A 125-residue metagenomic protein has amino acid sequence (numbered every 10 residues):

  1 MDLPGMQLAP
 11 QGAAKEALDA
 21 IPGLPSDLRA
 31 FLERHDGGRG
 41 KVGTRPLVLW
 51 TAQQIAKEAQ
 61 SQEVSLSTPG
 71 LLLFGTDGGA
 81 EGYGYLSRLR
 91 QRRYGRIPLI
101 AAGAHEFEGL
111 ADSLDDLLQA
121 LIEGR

Functional and structural regions predicted by a protein language model:
M1-G84, R88-R90, R125: A surface-exposed partner-binding patch
I21, V48, G103, F107-L110: Intrinsic-disorder-associated interaction segments
G78, A101-G103: Short, flexible loop/turn elements at secondary-structure junctions
Y83-Y85, Y94, F107: Sequence-level detector for tyrosine residue identity
R88-Q91, L114-D116: A short, sequence-level motif marking secondary-structure junctions
R93-A101: Short aromatic-glycine-(Arg/Gly/Cys) micro-motifs in beta-strand/loop hairpins
P98, H105-R125: Compact, glycine/acidic-enriched structural inserts
